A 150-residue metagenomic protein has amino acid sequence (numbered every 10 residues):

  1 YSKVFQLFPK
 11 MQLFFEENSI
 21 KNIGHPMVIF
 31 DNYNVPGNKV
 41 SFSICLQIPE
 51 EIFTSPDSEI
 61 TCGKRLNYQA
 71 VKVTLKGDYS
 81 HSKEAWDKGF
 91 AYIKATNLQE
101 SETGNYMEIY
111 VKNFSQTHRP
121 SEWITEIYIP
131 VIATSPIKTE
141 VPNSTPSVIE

Functional and structural regions predicted by a protein language model:
Y1-E150: A solvent-exposed interaction/effector surface
